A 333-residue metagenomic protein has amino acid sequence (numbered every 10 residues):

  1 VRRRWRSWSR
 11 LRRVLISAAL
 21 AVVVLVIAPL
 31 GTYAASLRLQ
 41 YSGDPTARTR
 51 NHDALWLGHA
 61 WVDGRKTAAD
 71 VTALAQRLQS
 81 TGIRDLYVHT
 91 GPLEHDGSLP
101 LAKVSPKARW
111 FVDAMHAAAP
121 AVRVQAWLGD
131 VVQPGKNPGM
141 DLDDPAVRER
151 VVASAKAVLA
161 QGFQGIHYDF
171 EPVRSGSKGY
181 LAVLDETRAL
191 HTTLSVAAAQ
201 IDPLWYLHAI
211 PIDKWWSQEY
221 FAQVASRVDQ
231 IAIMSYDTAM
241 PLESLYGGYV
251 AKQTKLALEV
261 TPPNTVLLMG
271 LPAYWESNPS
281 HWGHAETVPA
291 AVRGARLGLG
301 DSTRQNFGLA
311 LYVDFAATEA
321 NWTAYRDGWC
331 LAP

Functional and structural regions predicted by a protein language model:
V1-I27: N-terminal Sec-pathway targeting helices
V22-D44: Membrane-interface motif at the C-terminal end of an N-terminal transmembrane signal
G31-S36, Y236, V260-P333: Substrate-binding cleft of secreted/luminal carbohydrate-active enzymes
D44-T72, R77-T81, D85, H89-R227: Chitinase-like catalytic core of GlcNAc-active glycosidases
L86, Y168, I231, M269 (+1 more regions): Conserved, mostly hydrophobic/aromatic
P92-H95, V131-P134, M234-M240, E276 (+1 more regions): Conserved radical SAM core fold
S105-W110, A189-L194, Y236-E276: Glycoside hydrolase catalytic-domain groove-lining segments
V173-S177, L194-A257, S280-G294: Extracellular glycoside hydrolase catalytic/binding regions
